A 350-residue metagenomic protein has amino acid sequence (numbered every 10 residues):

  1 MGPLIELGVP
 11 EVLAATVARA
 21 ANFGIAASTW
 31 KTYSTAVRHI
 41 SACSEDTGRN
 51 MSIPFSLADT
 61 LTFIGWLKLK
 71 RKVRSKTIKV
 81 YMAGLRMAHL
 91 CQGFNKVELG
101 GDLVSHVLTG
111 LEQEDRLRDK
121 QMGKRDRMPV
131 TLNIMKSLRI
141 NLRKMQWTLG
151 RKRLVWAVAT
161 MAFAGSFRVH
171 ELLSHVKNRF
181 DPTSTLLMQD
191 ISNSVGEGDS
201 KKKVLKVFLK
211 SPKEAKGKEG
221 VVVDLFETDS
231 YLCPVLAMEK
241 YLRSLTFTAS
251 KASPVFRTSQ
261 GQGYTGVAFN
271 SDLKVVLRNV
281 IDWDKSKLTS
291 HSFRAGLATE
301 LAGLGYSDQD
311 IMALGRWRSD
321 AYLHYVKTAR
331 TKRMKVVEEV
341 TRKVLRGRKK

Functional and structural regions predicted by a protein language model:
M1-K350: Extended, non-catalytic subsegments within catalytic or DNA/protein-binding/adaptor domains
